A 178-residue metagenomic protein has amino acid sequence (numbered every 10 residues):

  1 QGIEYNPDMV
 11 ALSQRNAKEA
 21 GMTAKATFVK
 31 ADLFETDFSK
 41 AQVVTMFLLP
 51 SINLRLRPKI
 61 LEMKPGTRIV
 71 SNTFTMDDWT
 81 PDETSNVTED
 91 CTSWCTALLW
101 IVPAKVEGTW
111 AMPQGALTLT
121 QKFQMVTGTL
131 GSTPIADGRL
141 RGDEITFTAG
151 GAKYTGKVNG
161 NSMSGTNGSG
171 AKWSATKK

Functional and structural regions predicted by a protein language model:
Q1-E4: Conserved SAM-binding motif I beta-strand of class I
N6-K40: S-adenosyl-L-methionine
P7-M9, L33-E35, P50-N53, T75-D78: Solvent-exposed loop/turn segments at secondary-structure junctions within structured extracellular/periplasmic domains
L12, N16-T23, F47-P50, K59-G66: Structured segments of extracytoplasmic/periplasmic soluble domains in secreted or envelope-associated proteins
F34, F38-L61: A short SAM/SAH-binding and catalytic strip from SAM-dependent methyltransferases
N53-E107: C-terminal substrate-binding/active-site "lid" region of AdoMet-derived donor-dependent transferases
A104-W173, K177-K178: Central antiparallel beta-sheet cores of small beta-barrel/beta-sandwich binding domains
